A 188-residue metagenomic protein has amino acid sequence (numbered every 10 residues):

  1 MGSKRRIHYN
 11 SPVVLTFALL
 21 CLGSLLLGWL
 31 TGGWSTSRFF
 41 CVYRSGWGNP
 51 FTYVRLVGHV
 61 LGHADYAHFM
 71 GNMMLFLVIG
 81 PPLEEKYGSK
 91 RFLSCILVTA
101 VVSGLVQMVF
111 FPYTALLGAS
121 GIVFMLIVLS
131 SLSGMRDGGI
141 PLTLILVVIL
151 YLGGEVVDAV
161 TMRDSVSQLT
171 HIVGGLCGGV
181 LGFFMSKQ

Functional and structural regions predicted by a protein language model:
M1-Q188: A detector for small-residue-rich transmembrane helices and their helix-helix packing motifs
